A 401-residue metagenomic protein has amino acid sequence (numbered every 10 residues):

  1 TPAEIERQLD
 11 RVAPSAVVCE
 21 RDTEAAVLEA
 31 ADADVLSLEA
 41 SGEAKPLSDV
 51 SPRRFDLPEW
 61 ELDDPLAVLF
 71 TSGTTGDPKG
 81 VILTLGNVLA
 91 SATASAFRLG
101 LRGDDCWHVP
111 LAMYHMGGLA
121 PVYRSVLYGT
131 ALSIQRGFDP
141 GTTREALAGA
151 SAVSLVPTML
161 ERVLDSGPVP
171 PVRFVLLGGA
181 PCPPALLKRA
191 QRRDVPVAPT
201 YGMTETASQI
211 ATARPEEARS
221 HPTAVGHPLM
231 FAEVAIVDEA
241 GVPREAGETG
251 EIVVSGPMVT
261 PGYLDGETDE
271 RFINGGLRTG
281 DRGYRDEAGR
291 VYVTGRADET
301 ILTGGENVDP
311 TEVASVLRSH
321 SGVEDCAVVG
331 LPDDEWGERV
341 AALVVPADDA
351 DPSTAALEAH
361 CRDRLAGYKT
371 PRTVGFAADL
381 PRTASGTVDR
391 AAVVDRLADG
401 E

Functional and structural regions predicted by a protein language model:
A16, D22-D63, D77: ANL superfamily adenylate-forming
S51-F70, T75-I82, G100-C106: Conserved pre-ATP/AMP-binding loop-to-beta segment of ANL
L89-C106, M113-S154, M159-R162, S166: Conserved AMP-binding/adenylation subdomain of ANL enzymes
S151-L155, M159-S220, E233: Gly/Ser/Thr-rich phosphate-binding loop
H221-A224, E233-S255, E287-A288, A350-T354: Conserved beta-loop-beta connector loops within the AMP-binding
H227-F231, V242-N274, V308-D309: Conserved ATP/PPi-binding loop(s) of AMP-dependent carboxylate-activating enzymes
G241, A377-R396: Flexible lysine-rich "adenylation lid" loop at the C-terminal edge of ANL adenylation domains
G256, P261-G262, R282-T370, D379 (+1 more regions): AMP-binding/adenylate-forming catalytic core of the ANL superfamily
